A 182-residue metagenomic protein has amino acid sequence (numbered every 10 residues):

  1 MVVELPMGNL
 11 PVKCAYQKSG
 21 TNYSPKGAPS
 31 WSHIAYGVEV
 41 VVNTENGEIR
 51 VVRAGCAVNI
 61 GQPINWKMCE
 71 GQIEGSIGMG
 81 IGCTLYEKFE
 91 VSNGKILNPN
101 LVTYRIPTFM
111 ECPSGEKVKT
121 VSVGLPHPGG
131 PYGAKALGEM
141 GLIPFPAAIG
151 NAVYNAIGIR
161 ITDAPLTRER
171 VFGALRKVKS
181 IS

Functional and structural regions predicted by a protein language model:
M1, M7, P131-A152, I157 (+2 more regions): Glycine-rich and small/hydrophobic secondary-structure elements
M1-I77, K88-E111, L166, R170-S182: Cofactor-centric catalytic regions
S24-K26, P63, K67-C69, G130-G141 (+1 more regions): A short glycine/serine-rich beta->alpha loop
G55-N65, L125-G133, A152-A156: Short acidic (Asp/Glu) and glycine-rich catalytic loops that position anionic groups and cofactors
G75, I143, A147, P165: Electropositive phosphate-/nucleotide-binding environments in soluble metabolic enzymes
T108-A134: Generic long, charged, amphipathic alpha-helical segments
